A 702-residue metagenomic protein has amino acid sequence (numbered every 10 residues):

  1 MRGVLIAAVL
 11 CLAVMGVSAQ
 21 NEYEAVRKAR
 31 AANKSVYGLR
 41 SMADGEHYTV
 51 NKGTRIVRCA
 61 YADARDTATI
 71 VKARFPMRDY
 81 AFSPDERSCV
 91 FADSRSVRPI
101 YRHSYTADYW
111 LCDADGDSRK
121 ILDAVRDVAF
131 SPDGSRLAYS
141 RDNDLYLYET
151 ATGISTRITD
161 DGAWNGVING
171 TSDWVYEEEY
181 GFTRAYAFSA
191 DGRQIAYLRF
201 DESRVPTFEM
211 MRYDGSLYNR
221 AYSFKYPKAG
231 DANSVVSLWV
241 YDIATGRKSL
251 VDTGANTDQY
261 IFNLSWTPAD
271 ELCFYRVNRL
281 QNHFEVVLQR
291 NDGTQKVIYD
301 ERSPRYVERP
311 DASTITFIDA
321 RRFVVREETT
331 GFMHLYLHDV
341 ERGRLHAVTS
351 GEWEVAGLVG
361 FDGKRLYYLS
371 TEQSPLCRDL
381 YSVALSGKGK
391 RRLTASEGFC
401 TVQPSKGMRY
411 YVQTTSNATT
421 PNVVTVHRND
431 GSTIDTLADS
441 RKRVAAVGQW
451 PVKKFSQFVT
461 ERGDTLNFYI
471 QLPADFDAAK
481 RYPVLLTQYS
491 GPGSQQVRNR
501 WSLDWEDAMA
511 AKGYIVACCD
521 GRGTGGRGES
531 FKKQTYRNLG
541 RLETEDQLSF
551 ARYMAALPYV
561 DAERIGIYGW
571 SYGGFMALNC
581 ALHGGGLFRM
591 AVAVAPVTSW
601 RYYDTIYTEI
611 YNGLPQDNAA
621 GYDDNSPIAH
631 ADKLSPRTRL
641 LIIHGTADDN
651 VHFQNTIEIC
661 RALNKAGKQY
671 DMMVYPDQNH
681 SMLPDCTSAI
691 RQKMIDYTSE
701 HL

Functional and structural regions predicted by a protein language model:
M1-E24, T646: Bacterial Sec-dependent N-terminal signal peptides
G3, A8-L10, K120, L335 (+2 more regions): Intrinsic-disorder/low-complexity peptide segments enriched for small residues
M15-G16, S203-V205, G246, L466 (+2 more regions): Residue-level signal for secondary-structure boundary sites
A19-C400, P404, R409-Y410, A418-T420 (+1 more regions): Beta-propeller folds
T401-L702: Serine-hydrolase catalytic core recognition
